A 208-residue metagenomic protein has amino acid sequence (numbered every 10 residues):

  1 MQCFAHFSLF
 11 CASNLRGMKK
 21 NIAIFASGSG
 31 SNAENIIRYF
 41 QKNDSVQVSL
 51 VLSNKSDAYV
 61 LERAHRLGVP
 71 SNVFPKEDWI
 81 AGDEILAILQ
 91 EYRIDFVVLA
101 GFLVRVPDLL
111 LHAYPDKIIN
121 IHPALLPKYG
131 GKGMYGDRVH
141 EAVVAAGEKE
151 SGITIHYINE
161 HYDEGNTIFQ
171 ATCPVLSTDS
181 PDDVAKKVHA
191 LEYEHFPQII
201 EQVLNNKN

Functional and structural regions predicted by a protein language model:
Q2-C3, F10-N208: One-carbon transfer enzymes
